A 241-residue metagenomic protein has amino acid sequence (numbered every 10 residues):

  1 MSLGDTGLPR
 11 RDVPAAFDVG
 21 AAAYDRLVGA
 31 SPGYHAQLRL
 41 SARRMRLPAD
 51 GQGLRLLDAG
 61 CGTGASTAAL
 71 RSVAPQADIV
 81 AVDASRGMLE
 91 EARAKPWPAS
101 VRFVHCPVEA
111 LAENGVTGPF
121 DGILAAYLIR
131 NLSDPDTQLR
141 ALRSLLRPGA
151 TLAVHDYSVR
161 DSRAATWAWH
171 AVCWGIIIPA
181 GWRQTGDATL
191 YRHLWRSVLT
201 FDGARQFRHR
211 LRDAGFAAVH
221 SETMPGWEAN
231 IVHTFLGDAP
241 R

Functional and structural regions predicted by a protein language model:
S2-A49, A65-A69, E91, R192-W195: Conserved class I S-adenosyl-L-methionine
R55-L111: Class I SAM-dependent methyltransferase SAM/SAH-binding core
E109-I123: A short acidic, Gly/Pro-enriched loop at the edge of an enzyme's catalytic core that lines a small-molecule cofactor
D121-P135: A short SAM/SAH-binding and catalytic strip from SAM-dependent methyltransferases
D136-T151: A short glycine-rich, Lys/Arg-flanked "PGG" loop and its adjoining helix->strand segment in the class I
L152-A153, A218: A short hydrophobic/small-residue beta-strand
S158-R212, T223: C-terminal alpha-helical "lid/dimerization" subdomain adjacent to the S-adenosyl-L-methionine
A214-A217, T223-R241: Core SAM-dependent methyltransferase catalytic element
